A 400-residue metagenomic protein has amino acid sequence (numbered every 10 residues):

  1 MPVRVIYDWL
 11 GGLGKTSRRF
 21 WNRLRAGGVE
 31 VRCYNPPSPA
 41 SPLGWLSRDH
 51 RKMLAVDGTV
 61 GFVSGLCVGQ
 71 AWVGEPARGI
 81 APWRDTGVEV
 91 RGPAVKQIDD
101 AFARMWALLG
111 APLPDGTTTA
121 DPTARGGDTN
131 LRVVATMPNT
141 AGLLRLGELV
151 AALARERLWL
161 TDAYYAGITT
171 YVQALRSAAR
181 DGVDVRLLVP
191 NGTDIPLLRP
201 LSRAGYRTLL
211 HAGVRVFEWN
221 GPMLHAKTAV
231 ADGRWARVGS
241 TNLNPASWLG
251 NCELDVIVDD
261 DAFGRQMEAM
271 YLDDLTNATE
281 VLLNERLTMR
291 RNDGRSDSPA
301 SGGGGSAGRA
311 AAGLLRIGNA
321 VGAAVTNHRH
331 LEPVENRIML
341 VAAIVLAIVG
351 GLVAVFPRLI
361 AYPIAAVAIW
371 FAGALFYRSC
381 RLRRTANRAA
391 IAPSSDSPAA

Functional and structural regions predicted by a protein language model:
M1-A347, P398-A400: Charged, low-complexity intrinsically disordered terminal segments
V341-V345, Y362, A366-I369: Hydrophobic alpha-helical membrane-embedded or membrane-associated segments
V349-A366: Membrane-interfacial hairpin junctions
W370-R388: Membrane-helix interfacial anchor on the cytosolic side
N387-A400: Short, charged juxtamembrane terminal tails flanking transmembrane helices
